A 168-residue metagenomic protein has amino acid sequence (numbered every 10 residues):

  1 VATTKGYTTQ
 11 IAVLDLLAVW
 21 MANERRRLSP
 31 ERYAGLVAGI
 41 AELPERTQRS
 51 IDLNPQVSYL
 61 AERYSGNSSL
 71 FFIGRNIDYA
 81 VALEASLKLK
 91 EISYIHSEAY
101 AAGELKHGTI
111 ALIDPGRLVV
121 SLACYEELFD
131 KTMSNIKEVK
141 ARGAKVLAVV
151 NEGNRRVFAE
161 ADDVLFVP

Functional and structural regions predicted by a protein language model:
V1-E42, L122-E127, K131-P168: Glycine-rich phosphate-binding loops that contact phosphosugars or nucleotide phosphates
V1-L118: Active-site phosphate/pyrophosphate-binding segments
